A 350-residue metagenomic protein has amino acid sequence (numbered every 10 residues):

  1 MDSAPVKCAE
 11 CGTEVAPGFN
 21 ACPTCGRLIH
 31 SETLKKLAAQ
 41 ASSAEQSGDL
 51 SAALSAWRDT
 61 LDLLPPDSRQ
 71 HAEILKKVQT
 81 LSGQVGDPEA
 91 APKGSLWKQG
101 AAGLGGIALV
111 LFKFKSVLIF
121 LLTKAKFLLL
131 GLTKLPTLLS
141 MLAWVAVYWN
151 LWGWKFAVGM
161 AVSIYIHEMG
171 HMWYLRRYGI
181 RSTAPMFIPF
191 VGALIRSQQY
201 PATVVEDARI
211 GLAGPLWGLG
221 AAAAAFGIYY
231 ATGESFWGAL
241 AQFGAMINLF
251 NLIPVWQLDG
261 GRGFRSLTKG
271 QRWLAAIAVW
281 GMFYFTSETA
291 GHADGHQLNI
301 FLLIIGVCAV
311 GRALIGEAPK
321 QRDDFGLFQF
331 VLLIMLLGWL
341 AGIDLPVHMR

Functional and structural regions predicted by a protein language model:
K7, N20-A21: The −1 position to Zn-ligating cysteines in a subset of zinc-ribbon hairpins
G12, G26: Cys/His-coordinated zinc-binding microdomains
H30, D67-P88: TPR/TPR-like alpha-solenoid helical repeat scaffolds
Q79-R350: Hydrophobic transmembrane alpha-helices and their immediate loop junctions in multi-pass integral membrane proteins
